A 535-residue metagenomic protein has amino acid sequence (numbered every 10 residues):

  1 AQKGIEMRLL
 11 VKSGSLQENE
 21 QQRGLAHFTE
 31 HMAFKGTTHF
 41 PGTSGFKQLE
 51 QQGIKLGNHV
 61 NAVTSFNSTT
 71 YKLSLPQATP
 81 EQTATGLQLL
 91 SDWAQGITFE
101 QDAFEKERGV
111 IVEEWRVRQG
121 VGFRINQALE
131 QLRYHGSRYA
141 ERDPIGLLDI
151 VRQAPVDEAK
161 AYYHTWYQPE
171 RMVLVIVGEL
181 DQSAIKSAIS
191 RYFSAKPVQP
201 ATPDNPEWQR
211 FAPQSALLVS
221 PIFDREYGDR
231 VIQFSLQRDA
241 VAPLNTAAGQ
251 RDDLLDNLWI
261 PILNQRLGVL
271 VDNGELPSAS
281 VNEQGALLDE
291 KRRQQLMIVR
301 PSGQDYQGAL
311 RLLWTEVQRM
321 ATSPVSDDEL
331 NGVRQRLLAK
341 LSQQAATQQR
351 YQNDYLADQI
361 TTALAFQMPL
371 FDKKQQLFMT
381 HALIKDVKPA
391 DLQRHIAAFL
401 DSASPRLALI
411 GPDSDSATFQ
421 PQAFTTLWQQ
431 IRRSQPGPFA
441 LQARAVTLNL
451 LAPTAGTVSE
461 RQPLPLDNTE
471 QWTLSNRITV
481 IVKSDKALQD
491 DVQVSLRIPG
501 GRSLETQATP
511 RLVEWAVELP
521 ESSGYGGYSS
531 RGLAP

Functional and structural regions predicted by a protein language model:
A1, D181-G249, L254, W259-G268 (+3 more regions): Proteolytic maturation boundary segments
Q2-R8, K12, E20-L25, S44 (+17 more regions): Extracytoplasmic
E6-P76, E141-L147, P261-R293, S495-P535: M16/MPP (pitrilysin/insulinase) zinc-metallopeptidase core fold and M16-derived inactive scaffolds
L9, H27-T29, Y71, L90 (+12 more regions): Buried hydrophobic packing residues in well-ordered domains
K12-N19, E30-T37, T70-P80, D92-F99 (+10 more regions): Second-shell loop/turn segments in exported
T38, G45-Y162, L218, L254-D256 (+4 more regions): Acidic/histidine-enriched segments that form metal/cofactor-coordinating and catalytic pocket/exosite environments
Q101, R108, G122, Q127 (+2 more regions): Non-catalytic, conformational "gating/processing" segments within enzyme and secreted inhibitor domains
D239, G249-D327: Structured mid-domain segments that build the active-site/substrate or prosthetic-cofactor binding neighborhood
